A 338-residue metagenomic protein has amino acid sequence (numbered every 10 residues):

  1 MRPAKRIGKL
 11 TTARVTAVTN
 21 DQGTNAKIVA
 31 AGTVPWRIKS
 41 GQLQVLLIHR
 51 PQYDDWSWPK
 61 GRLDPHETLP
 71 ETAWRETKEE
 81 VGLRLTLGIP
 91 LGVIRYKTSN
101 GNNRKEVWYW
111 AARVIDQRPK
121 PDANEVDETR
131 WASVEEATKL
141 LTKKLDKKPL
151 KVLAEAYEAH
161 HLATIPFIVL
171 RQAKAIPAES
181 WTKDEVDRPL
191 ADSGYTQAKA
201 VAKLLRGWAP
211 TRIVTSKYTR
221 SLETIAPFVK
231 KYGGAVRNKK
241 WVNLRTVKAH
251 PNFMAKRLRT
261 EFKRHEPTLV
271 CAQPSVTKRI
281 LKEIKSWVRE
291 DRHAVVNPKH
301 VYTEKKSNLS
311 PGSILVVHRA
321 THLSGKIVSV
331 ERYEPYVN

Functional and structural regions predicted by a protein language model:
R2, D54-D55, P119-P177: Nudix hydrolase/Nudix homology domain
G8, A13-V45, P166-I168: Conserved N-terminal beta-strand and adjoining loop/helix that marks the start of the Nudix/MutT-like hydrolase domain
P35, L47-H49, Y109-R113, W131 (+1 more regions): Short, well-ordered beta-strand micro-motif
G41-R84, W181-R188, S193: Conserved Nudix-box catalytic region and its N-terminal flanking loop in Nudix hydrolases and closely related
G61, T72, L162-A249, K278 (+3 more regions): Active-site-proximal alpha-helix that buttresses catalytic centers in soluble enzyme cores
L63-I89, I94-L145: Unchanged
P166-I168, R264-A272: Generic beta-sheet signal
A249-E266: A short, acidic, amphipathic alpha-helical segment used as a generic capping/interface helix at domain edges
